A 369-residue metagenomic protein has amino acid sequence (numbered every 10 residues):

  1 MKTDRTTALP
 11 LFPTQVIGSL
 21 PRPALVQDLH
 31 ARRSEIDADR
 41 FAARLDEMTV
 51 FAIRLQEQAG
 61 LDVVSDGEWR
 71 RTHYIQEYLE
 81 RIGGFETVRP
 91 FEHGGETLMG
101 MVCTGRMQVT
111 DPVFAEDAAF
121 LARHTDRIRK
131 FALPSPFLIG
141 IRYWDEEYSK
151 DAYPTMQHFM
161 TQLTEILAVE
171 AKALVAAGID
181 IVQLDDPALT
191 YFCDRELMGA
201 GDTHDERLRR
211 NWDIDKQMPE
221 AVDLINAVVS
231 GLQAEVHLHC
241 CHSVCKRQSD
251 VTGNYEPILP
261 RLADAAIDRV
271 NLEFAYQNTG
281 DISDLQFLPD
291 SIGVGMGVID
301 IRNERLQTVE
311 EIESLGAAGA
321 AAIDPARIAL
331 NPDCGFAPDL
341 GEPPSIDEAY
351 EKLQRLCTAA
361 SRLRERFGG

Functional and structural regions predicted by a protein language model:
M1-G369: Domain-level signal for soluble alpha/beta catalytic cores
